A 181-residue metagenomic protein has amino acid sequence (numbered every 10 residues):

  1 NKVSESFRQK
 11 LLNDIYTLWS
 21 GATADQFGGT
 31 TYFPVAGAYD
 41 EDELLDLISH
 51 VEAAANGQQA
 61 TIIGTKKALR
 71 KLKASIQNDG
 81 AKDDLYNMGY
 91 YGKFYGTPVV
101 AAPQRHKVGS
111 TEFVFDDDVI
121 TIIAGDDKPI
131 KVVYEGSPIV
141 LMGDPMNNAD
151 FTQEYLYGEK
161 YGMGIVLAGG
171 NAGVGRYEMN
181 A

Functional and structural regions predicted by a protein language model:
N1, D40, T65, D117-D118: Helix N-terminus capping/helix-initiation residues
N1-A54: Alpha-helical scaffold segments that mediate packing/assembly in large oligomeric complexes
Q9, N13, A68-R70, Y161-M163: Short loop/turn segments at secondary-structure transitions that flank enzyme active sites
Q9, Q26, E52, Q58-Q59 (+3 more regions): Residue-identity detector for glutamine
A22, R70-K71, H106, G164: A broad, structure-centric signal for solvent-exposed, well-ordered loop/edge residues that line or flank functional
F27-G28, A53-G57, T111-F115, G169: Intrinsically disordered, low-complexity coil segments
Y32-D84: Extended amphipathic alpha-helical segments with heptad-repeat/coiled-coil character used for oligomerization, fusion
N78-A181: Sequence/fold signature of self-assembling virion shell proteins
